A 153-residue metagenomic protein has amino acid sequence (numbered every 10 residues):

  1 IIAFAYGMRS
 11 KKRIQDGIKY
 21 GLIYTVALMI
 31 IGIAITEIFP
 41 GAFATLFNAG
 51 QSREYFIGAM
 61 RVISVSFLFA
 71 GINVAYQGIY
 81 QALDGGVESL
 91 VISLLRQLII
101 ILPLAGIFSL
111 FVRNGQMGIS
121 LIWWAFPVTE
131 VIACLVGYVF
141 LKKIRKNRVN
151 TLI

Functional and structural regions predicted by a protein language model:
I1-I38, I72-D84, E88-S89: Small-residue-rich hydrophobic transmembrane alpha-helices
T25, M60-I63, F67, S93-L94 (+1 more regions): Residue-level recognition of transmembrane alpha-helices in multi-pass small-molecule transporters/permeases
L28, G32, T36, S66 (+2 more regions): Alpha-helical transmembrane segments of multipass membrane proteins
I31-R53, I57: Short membrane-interface helical motifs at transmembrane helix boundaries in multi-pass membrane transporters
T36, G78, L104-S109, G137-L141: Structural signal for membrane-spanning alpha-helices in multi-pass inner-membrane proteins, emphasizing helix cores
T45, V87, Q97-L135, R145: Membrane-interface helix-loop junctions in multi-pass transport and translocation proteins
Q51-Y76: Alpha-helical transmembrane segments of multi-pass membrane proteins
K146-I153: Intrinsic disorder in cytosolic terminal tails and internal cytosolic loops of multi-pass membrane transporters
